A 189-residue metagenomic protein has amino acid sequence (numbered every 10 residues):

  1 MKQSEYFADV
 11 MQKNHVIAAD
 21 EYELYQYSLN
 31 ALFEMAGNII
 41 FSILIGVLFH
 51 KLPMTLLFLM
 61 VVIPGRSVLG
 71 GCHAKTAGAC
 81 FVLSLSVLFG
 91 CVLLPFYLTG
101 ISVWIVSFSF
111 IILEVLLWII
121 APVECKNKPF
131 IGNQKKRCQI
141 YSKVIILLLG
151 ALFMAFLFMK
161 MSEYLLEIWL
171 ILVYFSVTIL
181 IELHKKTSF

Functional and structural regions predicted by a protein language model:
Y6-M54, P64: Hydrophobic transmembrane alpha-helices
I45-M60, I105-L113: Structural signature of hydrophobic alpha-helical transmembrane segments
V62-H73, A121-F130, E182-K186: C-terminal ends of transmembrane helices
K75-S86, W104-F110, N133-Q139: Cytoplasmic-side transmembrane-helix entry/capping segments in multi-pass membrane proteins
C91-W104, I146-S162: Hydrophobic alpha-helical transmembrane segments in multi-pass integral membrane proteins
G100-V115, W169-V173: Alpha-helical transmembrane segments
C125-L148: Membrane-helix boundary/juxtamembrane motif in polytopic membrane proteins
L166-L180: Small-residue-rich transmembrane alpha-helices that serve as helix-helix interface/gating elements in multipass
